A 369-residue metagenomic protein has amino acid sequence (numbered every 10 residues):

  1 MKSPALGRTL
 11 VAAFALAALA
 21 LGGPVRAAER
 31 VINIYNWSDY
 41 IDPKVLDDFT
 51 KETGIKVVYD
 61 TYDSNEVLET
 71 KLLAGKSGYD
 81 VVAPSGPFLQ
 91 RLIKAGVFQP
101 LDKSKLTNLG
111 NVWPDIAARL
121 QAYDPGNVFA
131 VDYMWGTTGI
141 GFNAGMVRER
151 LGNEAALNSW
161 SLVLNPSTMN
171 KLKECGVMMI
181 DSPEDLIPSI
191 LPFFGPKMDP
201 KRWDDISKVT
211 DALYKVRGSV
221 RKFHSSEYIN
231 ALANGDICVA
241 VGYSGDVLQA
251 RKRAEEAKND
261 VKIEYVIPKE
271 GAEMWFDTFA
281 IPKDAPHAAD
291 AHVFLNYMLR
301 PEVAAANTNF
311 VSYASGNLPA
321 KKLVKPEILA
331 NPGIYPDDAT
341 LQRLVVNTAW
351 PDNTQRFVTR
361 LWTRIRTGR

Functional and structural regions predicted by a protein language model:
L21-A27: Sec/Tat signal peptide C-region and signal peptidase I cleavage site
A28-L92: Early extracytoplasmic/lumenal segment of secretory-pathway proteins
A83, L89-S219, H224-A233: Extracytoplasmic ligand-binding site segments that recognize negatively charged/polar headgroups
F88-R91, V239-D260: A ligand-binding cleft/hinge motif common to bilobed small-molecule-binding domains
Q99-G110, A257-E273, P282-A285: Short beta-strand->loop
I206-K215, R221, N259-A280, L329: Periplasmic-binding protein-like
N230, D338-R369: Conserved C-terminal helix/tail region of periplasmic/extracytoplasmic solute-binding proteins
D277, P282-R343: Mature extracytoplasmic/periplasmic domains
